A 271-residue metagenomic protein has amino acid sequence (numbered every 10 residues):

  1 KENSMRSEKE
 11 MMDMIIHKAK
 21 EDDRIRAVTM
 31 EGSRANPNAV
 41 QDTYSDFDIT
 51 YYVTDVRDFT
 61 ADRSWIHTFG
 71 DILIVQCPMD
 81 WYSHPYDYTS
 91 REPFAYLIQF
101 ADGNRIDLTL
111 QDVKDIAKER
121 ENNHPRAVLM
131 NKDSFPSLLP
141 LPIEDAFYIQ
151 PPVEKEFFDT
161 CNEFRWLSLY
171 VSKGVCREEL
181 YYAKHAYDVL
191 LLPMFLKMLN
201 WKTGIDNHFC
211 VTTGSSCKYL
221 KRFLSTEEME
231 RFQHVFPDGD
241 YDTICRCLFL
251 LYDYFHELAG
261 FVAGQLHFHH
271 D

Functional and structural regions predicted by a protein language model:
N3-D23, E31-D42, T50-L108: Metal-dependent nucleotidyltransferase catalytic core
A35-N36, V56, V113-D115, I205: Short, solvent-exposed loop/turn segments at secondary-structure junctions
Q41-D42, R120-N122, T213: Short aromatic-enriched loop/helix-cap "lid" or pocket-rim segments at secondary-structure transitions that line
I66, P125-A127, C217, M229: Generic secondary-structure boundary/loop-capping signal
G70-Y182, Y187: Conserved NTP/Mg2+-binding pocket subregion across the NTase superfamily
Y148-D271: Conserved nucleotidyltransferase catalytic core and NTase-mimicking acidic/glycine-rich helix/loop elements in nucleic
